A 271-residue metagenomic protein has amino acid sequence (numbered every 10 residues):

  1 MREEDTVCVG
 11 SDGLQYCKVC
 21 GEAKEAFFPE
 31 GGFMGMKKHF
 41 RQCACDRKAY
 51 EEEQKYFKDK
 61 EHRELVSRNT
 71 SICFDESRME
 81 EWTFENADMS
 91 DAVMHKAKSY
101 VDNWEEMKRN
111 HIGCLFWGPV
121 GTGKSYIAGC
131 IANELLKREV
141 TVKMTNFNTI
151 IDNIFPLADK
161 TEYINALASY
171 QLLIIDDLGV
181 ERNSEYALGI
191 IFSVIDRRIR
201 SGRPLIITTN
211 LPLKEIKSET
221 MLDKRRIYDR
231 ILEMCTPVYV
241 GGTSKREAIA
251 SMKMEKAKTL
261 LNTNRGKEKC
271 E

Functional and structural regions predicted by a protein language model:
M1-M94, A248-E271: A short, basic N-terminal segment
S90-I112: A short, well-structured juxtamembrane/interface segment
M94-V101, W117, A132-L172, R182-G189: Short glycine-rich substrate-engagement loop in P-loop NTPases that contacts/grips substrate
K108-A128: Walker A/P-loop nucleotide-binding motif
R109-H111, Y170, G202: A general structural motif
I151-I154, E181-E271: Replace "adjacent to P-loop NTPase cores in ATP/GTP-dependent enzymes" with "adjacent to NTP-binding cores
L172-I174, I206: Structural motif
D177-L178: Walker B catalytic acidic pair
